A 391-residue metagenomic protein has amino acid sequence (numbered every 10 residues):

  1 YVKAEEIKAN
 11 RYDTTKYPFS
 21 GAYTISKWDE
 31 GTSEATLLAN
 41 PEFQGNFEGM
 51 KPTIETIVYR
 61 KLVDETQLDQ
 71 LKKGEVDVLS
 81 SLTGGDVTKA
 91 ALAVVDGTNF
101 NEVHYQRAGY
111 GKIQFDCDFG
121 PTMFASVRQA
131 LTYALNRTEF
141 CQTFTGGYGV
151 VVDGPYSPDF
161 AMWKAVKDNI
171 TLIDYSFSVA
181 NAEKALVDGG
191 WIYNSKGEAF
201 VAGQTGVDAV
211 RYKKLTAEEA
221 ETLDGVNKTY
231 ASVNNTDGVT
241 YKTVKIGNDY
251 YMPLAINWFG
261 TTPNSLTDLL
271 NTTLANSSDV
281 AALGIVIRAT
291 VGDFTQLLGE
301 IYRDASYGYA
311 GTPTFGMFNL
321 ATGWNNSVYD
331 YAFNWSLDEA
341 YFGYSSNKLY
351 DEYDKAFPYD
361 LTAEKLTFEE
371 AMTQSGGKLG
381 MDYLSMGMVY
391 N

Functional and structural regions predicted by a protein language model:
Y1-K27, E48, G85-E102, L297-L298 (+2 more regions): Surface-exposed, Gly/Pro/Thr- and Asp/Glu-enriched linker/hinge segments that connect structured elements
Y1-P52, T56, T66, V179 (+1 more regions): Gly/Pro-rich hinge or "lid" segments in bacterial periplasmic/extracellular proteins
D13, T24, T56-K61, Q114-G120 (+4 more regions): Second-shell loop/turn segments in exported
G21-I25, S33-A35, I54-K61, M252-T261 (+1 more regions): Short, well-ordered beta-strand elements
S26-L38, V58-F119, A130, T138 (+2 more regions): Extracellular/periplasmic solute-recognition and catalytic clefts
T36-L38, M123-N276, Q374: Append "and occasionally in soluble cytosolic enzymes with long acidic Gly/Pro-rich linkers
L71-K72, V76-D77, S277-S346: Periplasmic binding protein-like
C141, Y175, V286-L298, Y329-N391: Extracytoplasmic/peripheral linker and loop segments enriched in polar/acidic and small residues with frequent Thr/Pro
